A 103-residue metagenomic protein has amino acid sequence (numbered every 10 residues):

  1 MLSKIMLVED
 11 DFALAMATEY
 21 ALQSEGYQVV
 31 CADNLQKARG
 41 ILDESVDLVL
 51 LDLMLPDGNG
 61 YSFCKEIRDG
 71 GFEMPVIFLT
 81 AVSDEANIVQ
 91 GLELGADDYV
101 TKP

Functional and structural regions predicted by a protein language model:
M1-P103: N-terminal/domain-start alpha-helical segments
